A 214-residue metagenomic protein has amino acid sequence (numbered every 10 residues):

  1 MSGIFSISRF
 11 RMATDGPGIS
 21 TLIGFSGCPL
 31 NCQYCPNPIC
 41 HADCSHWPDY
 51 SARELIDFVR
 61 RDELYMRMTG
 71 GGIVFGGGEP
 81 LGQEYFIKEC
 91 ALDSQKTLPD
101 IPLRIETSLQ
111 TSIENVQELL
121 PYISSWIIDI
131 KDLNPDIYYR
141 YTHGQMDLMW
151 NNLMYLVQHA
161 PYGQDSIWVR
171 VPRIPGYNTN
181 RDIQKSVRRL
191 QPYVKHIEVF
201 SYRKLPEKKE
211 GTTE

Functional and structural regions predicted by a protein language model:
M1-C44, R61-R67: N-terminal [4Fe-4S]-dependent radical SAM core
F5, N37-I105, L109-Y122: Conserved Radical SAM active-site core
T21, I73, L103-I105, W126-I128 (+2 more regions): Hydrophobic faces of well-ordered beta-strands that scaffold small-molecule active sites in alpha/beta enzyme cores
G78-P80, S108-Q110, K131, P172-I174 (+1 more regions): Active-site beta-loop-alpha junctions enriched in small/polar residues
A91-L92, N178-E198: Short, electropositive alpha-helical surface patch
N115, P175-N178, H196-E214: Flexible glycine/acidic-rich beta-alpha junction loops that bind and position SAM and/or redox cofactors in anaerobic
L120-N134, K195-R203: Non-cysteine beta-strand/loop elements that form the S-adenosyl-L-methionine
L153-D182, S186: Conserved strand-turn element in the central/C-terminal portion of the radical SAM core barrel that lines
